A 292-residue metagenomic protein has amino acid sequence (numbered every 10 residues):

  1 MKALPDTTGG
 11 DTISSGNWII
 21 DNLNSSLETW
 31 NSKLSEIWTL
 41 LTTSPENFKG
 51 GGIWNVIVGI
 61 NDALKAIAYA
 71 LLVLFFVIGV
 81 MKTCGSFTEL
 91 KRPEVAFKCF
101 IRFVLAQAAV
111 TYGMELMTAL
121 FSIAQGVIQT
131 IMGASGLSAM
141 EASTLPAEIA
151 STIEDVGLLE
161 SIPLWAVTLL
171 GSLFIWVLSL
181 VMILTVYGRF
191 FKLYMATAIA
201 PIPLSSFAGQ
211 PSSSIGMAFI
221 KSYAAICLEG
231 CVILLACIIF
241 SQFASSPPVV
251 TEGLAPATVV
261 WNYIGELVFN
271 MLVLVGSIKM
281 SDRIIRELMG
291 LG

Functional and structural regions predicted by a protein language model:
M1-L71: Binding/recognition "hotspot" determinant
D11-N22, P93-G113, G216-I226: Alpha-helical transmembrane segments and their helix-start/interface "positive-inside/aromatic belt" motifs in integral
I57-K65, F97-I101, L105, E154 (+5 more regions): Alpha-helical membrane-interface segments at transmembrane helix boundaries
I60-I67, F103, Q107, L184-Y187 (+3 more regions): Loop-to-transmembrane-helix entry motif
A66-I78, I175, L193: Hydrophobic alpha-helical transmembrane segments
L71-Q107, I199-S213: Hydrophobic transmembrane alpha-helix segments characteristic of membrane transport and insertion machinery
A106-I199, C237-M289: Non-cytosolic segments of integral membrane proteins
L204-K221, G253, I284-G290: Alpha-helical transmembrane segments
